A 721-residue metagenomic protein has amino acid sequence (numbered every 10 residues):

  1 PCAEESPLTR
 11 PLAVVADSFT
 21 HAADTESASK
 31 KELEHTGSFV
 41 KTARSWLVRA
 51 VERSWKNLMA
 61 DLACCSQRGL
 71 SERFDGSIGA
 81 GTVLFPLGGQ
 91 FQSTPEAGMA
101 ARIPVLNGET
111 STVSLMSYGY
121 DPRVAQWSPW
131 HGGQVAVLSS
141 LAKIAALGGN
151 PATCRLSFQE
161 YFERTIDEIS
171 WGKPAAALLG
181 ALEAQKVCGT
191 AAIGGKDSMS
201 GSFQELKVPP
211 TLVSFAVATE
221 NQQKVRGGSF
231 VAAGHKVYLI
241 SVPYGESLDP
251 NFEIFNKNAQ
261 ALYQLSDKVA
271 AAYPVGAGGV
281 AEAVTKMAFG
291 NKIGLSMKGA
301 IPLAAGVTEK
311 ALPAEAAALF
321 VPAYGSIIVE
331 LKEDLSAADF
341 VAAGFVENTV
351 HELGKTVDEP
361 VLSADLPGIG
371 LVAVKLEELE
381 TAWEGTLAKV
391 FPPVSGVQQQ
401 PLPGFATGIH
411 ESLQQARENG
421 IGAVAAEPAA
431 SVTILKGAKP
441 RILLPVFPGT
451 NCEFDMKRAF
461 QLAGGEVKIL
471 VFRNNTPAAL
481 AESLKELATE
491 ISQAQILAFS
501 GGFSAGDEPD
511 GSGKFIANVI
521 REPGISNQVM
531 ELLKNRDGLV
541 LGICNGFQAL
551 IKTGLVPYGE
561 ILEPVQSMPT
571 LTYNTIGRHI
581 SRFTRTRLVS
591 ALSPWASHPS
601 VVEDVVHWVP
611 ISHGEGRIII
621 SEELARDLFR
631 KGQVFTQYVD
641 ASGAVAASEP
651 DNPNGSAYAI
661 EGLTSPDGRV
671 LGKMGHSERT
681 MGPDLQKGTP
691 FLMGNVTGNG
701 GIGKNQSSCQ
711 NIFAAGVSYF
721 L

Functional and structural regions predicted by a protein language model:
P1-T112, S117-A125, I169, P174-L179 (+4 more regions): Intein/HINT protein-splicing elements and their conserved insertion hotspots or analogous self-processing inserts
Q92-S93, L138-N150, A271-M287, G449-E453 (+5 more regions): Conserved phosphate/anionic-ligand binding catalytic regions in large, soluble enzymes, centered on
A100-R102, L115-S117, L156, I193-G195 (+11 more regions): General beta-strand structural signal in soluble alpha/beta enzymes
W127-G201: A glycine-rich phosphate/pyrophosphate-binding beta-strand-loop-alpha-helix module
S157-Q159, G278, P302-A305, L470-E482: Short connector loops at secondary-structure junctions
L353, L480-E482, E486-T489, Q528-E531 (+1 more regions): Amide-donor transfer/coupling interface in amidating biosynthetic enzymes
L366-I543, F547-Y558, T572-I580, A657 (+1 more regions): N-terminal beta1-alpha1 cap of cysteine-dependent amidohydrolase-like domains
